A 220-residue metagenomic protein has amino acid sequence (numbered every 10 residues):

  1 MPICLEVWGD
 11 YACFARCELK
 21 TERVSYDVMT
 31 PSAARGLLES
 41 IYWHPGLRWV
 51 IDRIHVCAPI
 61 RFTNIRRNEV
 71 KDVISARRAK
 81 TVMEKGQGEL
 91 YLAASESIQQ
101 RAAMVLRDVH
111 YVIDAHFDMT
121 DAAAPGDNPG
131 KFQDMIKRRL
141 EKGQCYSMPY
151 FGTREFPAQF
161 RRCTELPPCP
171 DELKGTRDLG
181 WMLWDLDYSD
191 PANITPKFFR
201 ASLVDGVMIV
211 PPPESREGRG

Functional and structural regions predicted by a protein language model:
M1-T21, A192, A201-S202, M208-P211: N-terminal, Lys/Arg- and Ser/Thr-rich interaction peptides
P2, I51, D108-V112: Broad gene-expression machinery/nucleic-acid interaction feature
V7-Y11, A58, I113-D121: Beta-strand elements of well-folded, non-transmembrane domains
G9-Y11, H55-V56, V70-V73: A short glycine/small-residue-enriched secondary-structure motif
C13-A15, F62, D121-A123: Residue-level signal for secondary-structure boundary sites
L19, V24-E69: Glycine/small-residue-rich interface belts in oligomeric ring/scaffold proteins and their assembly partners
E69-K71, A79-G220: Internal, well-folded beta-alpha domain core
